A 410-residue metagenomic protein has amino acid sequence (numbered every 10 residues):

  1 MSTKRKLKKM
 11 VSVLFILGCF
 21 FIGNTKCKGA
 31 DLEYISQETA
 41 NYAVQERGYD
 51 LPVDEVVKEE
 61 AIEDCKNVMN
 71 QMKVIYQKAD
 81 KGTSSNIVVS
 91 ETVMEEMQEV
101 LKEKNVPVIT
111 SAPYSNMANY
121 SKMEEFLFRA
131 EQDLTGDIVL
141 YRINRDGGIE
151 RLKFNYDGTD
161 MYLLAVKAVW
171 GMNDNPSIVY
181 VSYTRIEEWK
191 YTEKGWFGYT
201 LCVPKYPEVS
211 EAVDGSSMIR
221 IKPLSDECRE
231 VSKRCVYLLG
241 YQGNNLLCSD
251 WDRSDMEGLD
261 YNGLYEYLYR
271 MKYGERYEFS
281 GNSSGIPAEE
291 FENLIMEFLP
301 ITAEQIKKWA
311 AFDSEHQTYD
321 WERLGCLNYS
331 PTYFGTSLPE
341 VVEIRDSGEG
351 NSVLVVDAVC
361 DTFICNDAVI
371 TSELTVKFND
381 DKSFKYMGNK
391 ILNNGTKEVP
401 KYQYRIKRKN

Functional and structural regions predicted by a protein language model:
S2-A30: Sec-dependent N-terminal signal peptides of Gram-positive bacterial secreted proteins and lipoproteins
A30-N410: Mature, Sec-exported extracytoplasmic domains of Gram-positive
